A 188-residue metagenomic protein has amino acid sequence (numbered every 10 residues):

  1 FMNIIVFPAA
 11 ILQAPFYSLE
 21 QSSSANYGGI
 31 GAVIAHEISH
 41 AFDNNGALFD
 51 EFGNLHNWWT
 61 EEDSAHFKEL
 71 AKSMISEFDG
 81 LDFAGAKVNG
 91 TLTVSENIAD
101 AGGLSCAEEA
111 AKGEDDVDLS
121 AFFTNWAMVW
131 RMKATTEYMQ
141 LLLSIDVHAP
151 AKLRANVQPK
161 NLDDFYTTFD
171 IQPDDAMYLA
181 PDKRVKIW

Functional and structural regions predicted by a protein language model:
F1-G29, H40-W188: Zinc-dependent metallohydrolase catalytic domains
